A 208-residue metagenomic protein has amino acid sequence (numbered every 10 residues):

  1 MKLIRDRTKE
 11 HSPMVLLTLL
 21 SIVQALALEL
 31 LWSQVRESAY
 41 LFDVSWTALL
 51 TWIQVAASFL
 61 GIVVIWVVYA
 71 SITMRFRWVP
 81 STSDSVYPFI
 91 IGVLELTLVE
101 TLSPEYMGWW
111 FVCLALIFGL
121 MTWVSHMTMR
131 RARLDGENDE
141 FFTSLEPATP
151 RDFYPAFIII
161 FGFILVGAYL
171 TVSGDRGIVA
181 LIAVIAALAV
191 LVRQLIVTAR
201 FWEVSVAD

Functional and structural regions predicted by a protein language model:
M1-Y69: N-terminal topogenic module of multi-pass integral membrane proteins
T8-L20, T143-G162: Loop-to-transmembrane boundary segments
I22-S38, Y87-E105, F157-V172: Hydrophobic alpha-helical transmembrane segments and adjacent interfacial helices in integral membrane proteins
D43-W46, S71-T82, S103-Y106, N138-L145 (+1 more regions): Membrane-interface helix-boundary motifs at transmembrane edges
V44-S58, P104-W123, I182-A186: Alpha-helical transmembrane segments
F59-A70, I117-E137, Q194-W202: Membrane-water interface of transmembrane alpha-helices
S83-F153: Membrane-proximal helix-loop-helix units in multi-pass membrane proteins
A156-D208: C-terminal transmembrane-bundle signature of multipass membrane proteins, characterized by strong activation on
